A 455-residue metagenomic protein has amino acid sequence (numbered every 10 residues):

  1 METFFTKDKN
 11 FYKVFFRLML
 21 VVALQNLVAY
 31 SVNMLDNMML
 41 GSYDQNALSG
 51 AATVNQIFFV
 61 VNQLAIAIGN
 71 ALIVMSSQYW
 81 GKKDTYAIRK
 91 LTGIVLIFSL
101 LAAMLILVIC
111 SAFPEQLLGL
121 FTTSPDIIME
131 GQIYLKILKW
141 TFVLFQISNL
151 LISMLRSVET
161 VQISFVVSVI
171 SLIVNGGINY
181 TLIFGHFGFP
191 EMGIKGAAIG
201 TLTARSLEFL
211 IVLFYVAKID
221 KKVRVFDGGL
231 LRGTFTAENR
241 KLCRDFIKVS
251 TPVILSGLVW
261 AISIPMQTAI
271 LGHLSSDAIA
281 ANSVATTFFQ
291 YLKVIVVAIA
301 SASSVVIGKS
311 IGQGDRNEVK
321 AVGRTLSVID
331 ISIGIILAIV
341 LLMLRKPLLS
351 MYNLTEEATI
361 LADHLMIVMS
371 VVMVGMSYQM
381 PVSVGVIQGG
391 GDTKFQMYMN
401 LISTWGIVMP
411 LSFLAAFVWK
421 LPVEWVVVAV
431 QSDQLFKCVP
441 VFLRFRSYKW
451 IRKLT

Functional and structural regions predicted by a protein language model:
M1-V22, S76-V143, P190-S250, I307-M373 (+1 more regions): Short alpha-helical transmembrane segments in multi-pass integral membrane proteins
K7-M38, S42-Y43, F59-A71, M75 (+6 more regions): N-terminal transmembrane alpha-helices
R17-D36, I137, S148, S171 (+5 more regions): Transmembrane helical elements of multi-pass membrane transporters/channels
V22, N26, N37-M38, V74 (+14 more regions): Transmembrane alpha-helix boundary and packing residues in multipass membrane permease domains and related
L27, S31-S49, L118-P125, T181-M192 (+5 more regions): Helix-terminus/linker motif at the lipid-water interface of multi-pass membrane proteins
A29, N33-D36, L40, N62-G69 (+17 more regions): Alpha-helical transmembrane segments and their lipid-water interface positions in multi-pass membrane proteins
L48-V108, F145-S164, T268, I279-R345 (+1 more regions): Small-residue-rich hydrophobic transmembrane alpha-helices
G69, L138-S157, S164-N175, A197-L213 (+5 more regions): Short runs within selected transmembrane alpha-helices of multi-pass transporters and secretion channels
